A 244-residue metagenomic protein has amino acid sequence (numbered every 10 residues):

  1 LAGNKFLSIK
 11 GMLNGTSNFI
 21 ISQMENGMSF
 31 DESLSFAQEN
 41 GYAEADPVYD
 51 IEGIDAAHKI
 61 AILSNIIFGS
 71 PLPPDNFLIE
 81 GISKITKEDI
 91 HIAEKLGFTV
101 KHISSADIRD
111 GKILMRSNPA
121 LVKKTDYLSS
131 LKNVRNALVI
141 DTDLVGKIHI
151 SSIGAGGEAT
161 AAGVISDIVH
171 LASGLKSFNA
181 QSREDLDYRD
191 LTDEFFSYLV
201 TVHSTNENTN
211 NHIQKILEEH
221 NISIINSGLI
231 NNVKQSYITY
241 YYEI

Functional and structural regions predicted by a protein language model:
L1-Q23: A contiguous active-site-proximal alpha/beta segment in oxidoreductase catalytic domains
G3-S8, I113, R135-N136, L144-K147: Short coil/turn connectors at secondary-structure junctions
G11-N18, E52-A56, G154-D167: Conserved phosphate/anionic-ligand binding catalytic regions in large, soluble enzymes, centered on
Q23-M24, L34-S130, R135-A137, G156: Substrate-binding/catalytic subdomain of NAD(P)-dependent oxidoreductase enzymes
N26, A120-K123, V145-K147, G154-G157 (+1 more regions): Short, glycine-/Ser/Thr-/acidic-enriched flexible segments
S29-E32: Short, charged, surface-exposed loops that flank catalytic or proteolytic processing sites
Y127-S197, T201: ATP-dependent carboxylate/acyl-activation modules
I168-I244: A conserved regulatory-domain signal marking ACT and ACT-like small-molecule sensing domains and adjacent regulatory
